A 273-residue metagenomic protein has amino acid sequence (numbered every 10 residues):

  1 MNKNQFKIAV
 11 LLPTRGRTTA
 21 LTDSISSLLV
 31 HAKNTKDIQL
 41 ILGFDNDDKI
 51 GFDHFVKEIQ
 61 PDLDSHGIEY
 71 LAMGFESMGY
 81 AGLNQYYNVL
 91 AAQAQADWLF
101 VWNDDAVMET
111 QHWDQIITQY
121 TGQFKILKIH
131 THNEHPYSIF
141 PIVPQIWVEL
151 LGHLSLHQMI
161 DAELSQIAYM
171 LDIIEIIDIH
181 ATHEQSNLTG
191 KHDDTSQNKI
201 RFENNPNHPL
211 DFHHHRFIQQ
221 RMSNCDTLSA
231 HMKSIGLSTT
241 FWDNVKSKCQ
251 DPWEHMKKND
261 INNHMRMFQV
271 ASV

Functional and structural regions predicted by a protein language model:
S26-D37: Short, acidic, metal-binding catalytic loop of nucleotide-sugar glycosyltransferases
K36-K49, M73-E76: Short beta-strand/loop segment that forms part of the nucleotide-sugar
L42-K57, A106-V107: A conserved acidic beta->alpha catalytic loop
I50-Q93: Active-site-proximal specificity loops/subdomain of glycosyltransferases
A96-V107: Short beta-strand-to-loop acidic/aromatic patch adjacent to the donor-nucleotide binding site
Q111-I126: Conserved donor-nucleotide/metal-binding helix-loop-beta segment in metal-dependent transferases, i.e., the alpha-helix
K125-P141: Short beta-strand-to-loop element that shapes/binds the nucleotide-sugar donor at the catalytic cleft/hinge
A162-V273: C-terminal catalytic/acceptor-binding lobe
